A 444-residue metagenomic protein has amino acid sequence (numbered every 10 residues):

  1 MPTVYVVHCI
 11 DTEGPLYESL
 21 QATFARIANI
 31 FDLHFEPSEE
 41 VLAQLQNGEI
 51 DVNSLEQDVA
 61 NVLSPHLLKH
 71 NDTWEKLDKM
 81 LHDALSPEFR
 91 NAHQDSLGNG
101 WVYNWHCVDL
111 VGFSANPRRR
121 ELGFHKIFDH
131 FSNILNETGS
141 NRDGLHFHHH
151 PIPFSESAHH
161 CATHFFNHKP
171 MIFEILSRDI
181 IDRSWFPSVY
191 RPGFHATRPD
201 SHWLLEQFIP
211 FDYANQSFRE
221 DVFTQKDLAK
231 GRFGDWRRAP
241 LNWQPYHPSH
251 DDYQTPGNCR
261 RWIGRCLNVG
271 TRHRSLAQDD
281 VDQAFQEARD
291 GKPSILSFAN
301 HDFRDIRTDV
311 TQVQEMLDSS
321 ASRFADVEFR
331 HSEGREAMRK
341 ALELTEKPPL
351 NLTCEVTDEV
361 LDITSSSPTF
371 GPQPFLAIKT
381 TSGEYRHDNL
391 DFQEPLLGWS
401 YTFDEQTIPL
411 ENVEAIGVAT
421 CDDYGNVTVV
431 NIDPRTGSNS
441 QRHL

Functional and structural regions predicted by a protein language model:
M1-E137: Active-site beta->alpha N-cap acidic-glycine motif
P2-I50, S54, P117-R120, I181-K292: Active-site-adjacent pocket scaffolds in enzyme catalytic domains
S64-N91, R118-I134, T163-L176, R274-F285 (+1 more regions): Well-ordered, non-membrane alpha-helical segments in soluble/globular domains
W105-A196, D200, S297-F298, E333: Metal-dependent polysaccharide deacetylase catalytic core of the NodB/CE4 family, i.e., the active-site-bearing domain
Y213-S217, D280-D282, A288-V360: C-terminal domain-boundary segment and adjacent tail
Q393-L410: Aromatic sugar-binding surface patches on proteins that engage polysaccharides or sugar-phosphate polymers
P409-G425: Short, aromatic- and glycine-rich surface loops/edge beta-strands on solvent-exposed regions
Y424-L444: Short beta-strand elements
